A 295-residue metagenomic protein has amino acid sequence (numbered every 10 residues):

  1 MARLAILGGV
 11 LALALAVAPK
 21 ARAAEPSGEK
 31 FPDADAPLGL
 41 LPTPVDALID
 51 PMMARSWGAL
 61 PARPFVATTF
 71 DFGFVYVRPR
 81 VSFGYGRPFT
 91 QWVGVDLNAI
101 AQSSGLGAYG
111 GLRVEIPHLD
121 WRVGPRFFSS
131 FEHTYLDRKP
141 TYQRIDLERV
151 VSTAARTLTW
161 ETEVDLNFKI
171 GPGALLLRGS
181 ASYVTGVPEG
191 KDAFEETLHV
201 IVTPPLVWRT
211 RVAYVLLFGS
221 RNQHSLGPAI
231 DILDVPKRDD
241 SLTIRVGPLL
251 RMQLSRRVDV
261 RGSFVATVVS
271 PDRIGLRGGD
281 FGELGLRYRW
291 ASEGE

Functional and structural regions predicted by a protein language model:
M1-A2: N-terminal secretory signal peptides that target proteins for export/translocation
A5-A16: Bacterial N-terminal signal peptides
P19-R22: Sec/Tat signal peptide C-region and signal peptidase I cleavage site
E25-W57, P61, R113, P117-A213 (+3 more regions): Outer-membrane pore/translocation modules
W57-G86: N-terminal, Lys/Arg-enriched amphipathic/low-complexity engagement segments that precede the first folded domain
T90, G219-R221, S255: Residue-level recognition of beta-strand termini and adjacent short loop/turns
W92-R113: Post-signal peptide N-terminal segment of secreted/secretory-pathway proteins
Y214-F218: Solenoidal tandem-repeat scaffolds enriched in leucines and small polar residues
